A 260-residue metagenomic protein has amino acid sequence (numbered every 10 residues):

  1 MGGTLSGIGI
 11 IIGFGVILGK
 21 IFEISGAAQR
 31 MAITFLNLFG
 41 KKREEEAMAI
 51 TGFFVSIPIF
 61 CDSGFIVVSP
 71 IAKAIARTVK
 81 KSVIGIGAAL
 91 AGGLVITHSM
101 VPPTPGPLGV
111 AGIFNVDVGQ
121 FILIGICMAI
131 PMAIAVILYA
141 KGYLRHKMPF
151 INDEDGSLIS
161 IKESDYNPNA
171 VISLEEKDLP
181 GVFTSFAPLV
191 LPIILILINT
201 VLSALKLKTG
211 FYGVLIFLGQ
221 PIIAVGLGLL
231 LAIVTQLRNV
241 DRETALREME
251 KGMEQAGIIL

Functional and structural regions predicted by a protein language model:
M1, M31, P107-V118, L202-L215 (+1 more regions): Membrane-interface helix termini and inter-helical loops of multi-pass transporters
M1-Q29, F186, F217-L260: Core transmembrane alpha-helical segments of multi-pass membrane transporters/permeases
G2-G3, T34-A47, K80, E175-E176 (+2 more regions): Transmembrane-helix boundary/entry motifs in multi-pass membrane transporters
I8, I12, V16, K20-S25 (+12 more regions): Transmembrane alpha-helical segments of multi-pass membrane transport proteins and ion-pumping complexes
K20, I24, I33, N37 (+6 more regions): Transmembrane helix-loop junction
E23-F39, P70-I71, A76, R145-L158 (+1 more regions): Flexible loop linkers connecting adjacent transmembrane helices in multi-pass alpha-helical membrane transporters
L36-I124: Hydrophobic transmembrane alpha-helices that form the pore/transport pathway of multi-pass ion and small-solute
L123-E248: Long, contiguous bundles of hydrophobic transmembrane helices that form the permeation core of multi-pass
